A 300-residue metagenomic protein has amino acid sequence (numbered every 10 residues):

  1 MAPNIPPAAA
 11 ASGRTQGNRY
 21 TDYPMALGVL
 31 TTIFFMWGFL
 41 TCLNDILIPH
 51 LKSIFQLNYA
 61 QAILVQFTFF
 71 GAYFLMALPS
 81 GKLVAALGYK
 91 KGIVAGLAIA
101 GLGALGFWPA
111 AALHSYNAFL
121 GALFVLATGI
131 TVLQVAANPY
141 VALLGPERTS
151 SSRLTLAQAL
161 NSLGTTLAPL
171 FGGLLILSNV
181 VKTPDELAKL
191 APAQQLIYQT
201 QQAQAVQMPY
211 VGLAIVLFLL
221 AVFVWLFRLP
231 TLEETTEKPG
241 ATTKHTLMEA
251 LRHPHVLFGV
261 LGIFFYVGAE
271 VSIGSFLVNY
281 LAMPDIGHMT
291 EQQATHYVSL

Functional and structural regions predicted by a protein language model:
M1-I33, W37, S53: Cytosolic juxtamembrane N-terminal segment immediately preceding the first transmembrane helix of multi-pass
M25-F55, A137-N138, I273-L281: Extracytoplasmic
N44-I48, A168-P169, G173-L177, M248-S299: Extracytoplasmic gate region of multi-pass secondary transporters
L64-K82, S299-L300: Central cavity-lining transmembrane alpha-helices of secondary-active solute carriers, predominantly the Major
M76-Y89, I176: Helix-to-loop junctions at the C-terminal end of transmembrane segments in multipass secondary transporters
A98-L113: C-terminal ends and interior cores of transmembrane alpha-helices in multi-pass membrane transporters/permeases
I130, T149-T183: Glycine-rich segments within core transmembrane alpha-helices of 12-TM secondary carriers
